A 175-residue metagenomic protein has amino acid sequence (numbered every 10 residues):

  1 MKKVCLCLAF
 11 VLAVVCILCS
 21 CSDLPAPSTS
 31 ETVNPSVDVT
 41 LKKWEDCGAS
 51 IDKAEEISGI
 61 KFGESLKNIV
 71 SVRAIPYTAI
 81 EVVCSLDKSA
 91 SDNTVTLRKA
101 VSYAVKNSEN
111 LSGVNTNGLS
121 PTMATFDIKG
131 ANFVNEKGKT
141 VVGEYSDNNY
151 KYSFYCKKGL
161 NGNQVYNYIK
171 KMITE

Functional and structural regions predicted by a protein language model:
M1-V4: Positively charged n-region of N-terminal signal peptides that target proteins for export
V11-L12: Repetitive helical segments and hydrophobic/amphipathic motifs
C16-S20: C-terminal motif of bacterial Sec signal peptides marking the signal peptidase cleavage site
S22-L24: Bacterial signal peptide processing site
A26-S30: N-terminal hydrophobic targeting segments that direct proteins to the cell envelope
S36-K139: Short, solvent-exposed recognition patches
N117-E175: A short, solvent-exposed beta-edge/loop patch
